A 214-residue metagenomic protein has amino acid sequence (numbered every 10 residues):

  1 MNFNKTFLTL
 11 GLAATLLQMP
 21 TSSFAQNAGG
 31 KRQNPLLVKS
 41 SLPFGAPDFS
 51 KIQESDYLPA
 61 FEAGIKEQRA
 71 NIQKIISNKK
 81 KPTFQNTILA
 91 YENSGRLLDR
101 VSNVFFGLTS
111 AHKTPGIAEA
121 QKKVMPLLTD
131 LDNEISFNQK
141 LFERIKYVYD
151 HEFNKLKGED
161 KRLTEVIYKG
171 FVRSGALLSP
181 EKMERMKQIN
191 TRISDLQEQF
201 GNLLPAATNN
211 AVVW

Functional and structural regions predicted by a protein language model:
M1-T9: Bacterial N-terminal signal peptides that target proteins for export
N2, L16, S22-S23: Low-complexity, glycine/alanine-rich, low-charge segments that are largely flexible
T9-Q18: Bacterial N-terminal signal peptides
F24-W214: Zn2+-dependent metallopeptidase catalytic domains
